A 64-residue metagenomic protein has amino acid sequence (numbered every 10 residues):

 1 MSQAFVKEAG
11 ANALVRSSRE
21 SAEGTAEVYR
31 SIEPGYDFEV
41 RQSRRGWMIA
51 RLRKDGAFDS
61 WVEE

Functional and structural regions predicted by a protein language model:
M1-A4, M48-A50: N-terminal leader/targeting segments
S2-E39, W61-E64: A short, charged, amphipathic alpha-helix used as a generic interaction element across diverse proteins
K7-G10, S43-R45, R53: Serine/threonine-rich low-complexity intrinsically disordered regions
R16, R45-M48: Broad hydrophobic/π-residue packing in well-ordered secondary structure
Y29, W47-L52, F58-S60: Short linear proline/tyrosine/threonine-rich motifs used for host-factor recruitment and membrane trafficking/assembly
I32-E33, R41-G46, A57: Acidic, low-complexity, intrinsically disordered interaction modules
